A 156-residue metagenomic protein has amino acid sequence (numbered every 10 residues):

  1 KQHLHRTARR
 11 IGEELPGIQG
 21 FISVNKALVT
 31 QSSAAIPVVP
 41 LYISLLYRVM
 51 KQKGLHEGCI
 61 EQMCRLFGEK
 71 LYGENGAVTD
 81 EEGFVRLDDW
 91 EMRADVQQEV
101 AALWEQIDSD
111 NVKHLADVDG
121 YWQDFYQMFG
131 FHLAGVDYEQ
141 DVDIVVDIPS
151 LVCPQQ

Functional and structural regions predicted by a protein language model:
K1-H5: Short-chain dehydrogenase/reductase
T7-E81: SDR active-site lid
F21, F67, F84, F125 (+1 more regions): Phenylalanine-focused residue identity feature
M50-G54, L71, W104, D108-N111 (+2 more regions): Generic secondary-structure transition motif, activating predominantly at the C-termini of alpha-helices
E69-Y121: Long, charge-rich alpha-helical interaction segments
D110-Q156: C-terminal non-catalytic accessory extensions
